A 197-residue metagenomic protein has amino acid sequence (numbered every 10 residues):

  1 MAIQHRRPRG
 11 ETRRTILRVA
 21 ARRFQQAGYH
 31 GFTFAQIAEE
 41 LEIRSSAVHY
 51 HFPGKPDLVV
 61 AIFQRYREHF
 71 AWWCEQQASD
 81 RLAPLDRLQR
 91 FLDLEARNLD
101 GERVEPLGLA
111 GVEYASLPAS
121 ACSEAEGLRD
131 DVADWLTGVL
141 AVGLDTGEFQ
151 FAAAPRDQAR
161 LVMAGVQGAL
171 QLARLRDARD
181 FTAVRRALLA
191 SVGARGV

Functional and structural regions predicted by a protein language model:
M1-E11: N-terminal intrinsically disordered/low-complexity leader segments
T15, V19-D57, A61: Helix-turn-helix
V19-Q26, W73-Q77, G165-L172: Solvent-exposed, amphipathic alpha-helical segments
A61, E75-R103, P155-V162: Hydrophobic alpha-helical connector segments
Q64-F70: Short, basic, alpha-helical segments at the C-terminal edge of helix-turn-helix-like DNA-binding modules
D86-R87, D100-S120: Amphipathic alpha-helical segments used for helix-helix packing
L107, S120-D130, L144-A190: Hydrophobic/aromatic-rich alpha-helical bundle segments in the mid-to-C-terminal region
A190-V197: Generic C-terminal helix-cap and adjacent flexible tail
